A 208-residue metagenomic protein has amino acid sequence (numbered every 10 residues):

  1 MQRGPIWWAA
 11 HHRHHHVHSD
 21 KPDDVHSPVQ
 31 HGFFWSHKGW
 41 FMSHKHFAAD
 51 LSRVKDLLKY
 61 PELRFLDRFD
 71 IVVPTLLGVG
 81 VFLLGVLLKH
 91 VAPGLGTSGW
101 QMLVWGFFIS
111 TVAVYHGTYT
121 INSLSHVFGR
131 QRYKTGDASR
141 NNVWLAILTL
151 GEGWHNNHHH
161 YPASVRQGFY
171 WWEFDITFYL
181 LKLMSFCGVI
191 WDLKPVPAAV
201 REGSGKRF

Functional and structural regions predicted by a protein language model:
M1-Y119, W154, S164-F208: Non-catalytic, topology-defining segments of multipass membrane proteins
L57-E62, Q131-W154, H160-Y161: Active-site-proximal inter-transmembrane loops
D67, L95-G96, R130-Q131, D137-A138: Short secondary-structure boundary micro-motifs
Y119-T120, I147: Short linear sequence motifs
